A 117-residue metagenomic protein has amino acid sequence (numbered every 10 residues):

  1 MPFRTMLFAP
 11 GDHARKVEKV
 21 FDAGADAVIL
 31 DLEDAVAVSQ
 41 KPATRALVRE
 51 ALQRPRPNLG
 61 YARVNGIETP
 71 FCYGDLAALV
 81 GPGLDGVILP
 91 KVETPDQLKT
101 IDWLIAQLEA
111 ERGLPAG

Functional and structural regions predicted by a protein language model:
M1-G117: Expand to "…catalyze enediolate/carbanion chemistry for C-C bond making/breaking, isomerization, decarboxylation
